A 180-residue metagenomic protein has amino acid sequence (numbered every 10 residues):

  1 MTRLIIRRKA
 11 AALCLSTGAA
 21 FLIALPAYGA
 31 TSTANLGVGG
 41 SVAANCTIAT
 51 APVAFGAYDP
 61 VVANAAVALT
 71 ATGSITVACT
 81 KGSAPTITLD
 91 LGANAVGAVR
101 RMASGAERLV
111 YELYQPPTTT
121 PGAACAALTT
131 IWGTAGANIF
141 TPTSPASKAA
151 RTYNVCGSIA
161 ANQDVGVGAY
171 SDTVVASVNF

Functional and structural regions predicted by a protein language model:
M1-R7: N-terminal secretory signal peptides that target proteins for export/translocation
T2, V110-Y114, N154-C156: Ordered hydrophobic segments in well-structured contexts
C14-A24: Bacterial N-terminal signal peptides
I23, G40, G73, T118-T119: Processing junctions and N-termini across compartments
Y28-R108, I139-F180: N-terminal small/polar-rich segments of proteins
D90-G92, E112-T118: Predominantly extracellular/luminal cell-surface or secreted proteins
T118-A149: Extracellular beta-sheet repeat scaffolds used for adhesion and glycan interaction
